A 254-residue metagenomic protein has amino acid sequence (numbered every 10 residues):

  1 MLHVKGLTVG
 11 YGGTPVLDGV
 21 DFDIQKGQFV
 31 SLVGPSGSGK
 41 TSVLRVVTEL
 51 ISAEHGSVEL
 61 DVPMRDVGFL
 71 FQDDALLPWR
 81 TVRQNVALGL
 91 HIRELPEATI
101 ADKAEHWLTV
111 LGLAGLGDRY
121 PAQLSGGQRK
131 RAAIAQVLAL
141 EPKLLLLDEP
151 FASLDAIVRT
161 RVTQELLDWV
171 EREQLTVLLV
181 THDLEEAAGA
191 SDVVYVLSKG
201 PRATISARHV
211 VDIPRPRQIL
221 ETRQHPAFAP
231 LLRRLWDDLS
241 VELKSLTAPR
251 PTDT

Functional and structural regions predicted by a protein language model:
V33-P35: The feature captures the beta-strand-to-loop junction immediately N-terminal to the Walker
T48: Helix-to-loop junction immediately C-terminal to a conserved catalytic motif
R83-H91, A101, E105: Short helical segment in ABC ATPase nucleotide-binding domains corresponding to the A-loop/adjacent helical element
A98-L116, D168: Conserved ABC ATPase "signature" region
R119-A122, L140: Conserved signature/switch motifs of ABC ATPase nucleotide-binding domains
I134: Hydrophobic anchor residue at the start of the ABC signature
L145-D148: Catalytic Walker B motif of ABC-type/P-loop ATPase nucleotide-binding domains
